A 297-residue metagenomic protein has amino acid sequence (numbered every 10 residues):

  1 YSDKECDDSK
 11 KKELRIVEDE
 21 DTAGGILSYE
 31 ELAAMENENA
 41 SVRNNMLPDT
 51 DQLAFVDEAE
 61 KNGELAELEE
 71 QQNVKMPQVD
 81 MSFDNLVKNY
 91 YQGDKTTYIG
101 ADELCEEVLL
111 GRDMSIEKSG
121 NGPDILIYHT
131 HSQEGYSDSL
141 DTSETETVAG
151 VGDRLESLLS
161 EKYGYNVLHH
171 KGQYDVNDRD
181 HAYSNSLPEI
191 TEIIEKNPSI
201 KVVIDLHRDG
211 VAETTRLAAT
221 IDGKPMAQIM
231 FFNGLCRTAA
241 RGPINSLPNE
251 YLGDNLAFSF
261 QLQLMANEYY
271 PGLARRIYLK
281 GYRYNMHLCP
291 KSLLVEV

Functional and structural regions predicted by a protein language model:
K10-H129: Non-catalytic propeptide/linker segments at domain boundaries
G111, G120-G122, G150, K162 (+3 more regions): Extracytoplasmic
P123-S143: Short glycine-rich His-centered loop
S132-G135, Q173-N177, R208-E213, L235-A239 (+1 more regions): Solvent-exposed loop/turn segments at secondary-structure junctions within structured extracellular/periplasmic domains
L140-A218: Catalytic-core regions of hydrolytic enzymes
A212-P248: A short, glycine/acidic-enriched catalytic loop
E250-Y278: Active-site-adjacent substrate-binding region of metalloamidase/peptidase-like peptide-processing proteins
A274-V297: Active-site-adjacent mobile loop/cap segments within catalytic or ligand-binding domains
